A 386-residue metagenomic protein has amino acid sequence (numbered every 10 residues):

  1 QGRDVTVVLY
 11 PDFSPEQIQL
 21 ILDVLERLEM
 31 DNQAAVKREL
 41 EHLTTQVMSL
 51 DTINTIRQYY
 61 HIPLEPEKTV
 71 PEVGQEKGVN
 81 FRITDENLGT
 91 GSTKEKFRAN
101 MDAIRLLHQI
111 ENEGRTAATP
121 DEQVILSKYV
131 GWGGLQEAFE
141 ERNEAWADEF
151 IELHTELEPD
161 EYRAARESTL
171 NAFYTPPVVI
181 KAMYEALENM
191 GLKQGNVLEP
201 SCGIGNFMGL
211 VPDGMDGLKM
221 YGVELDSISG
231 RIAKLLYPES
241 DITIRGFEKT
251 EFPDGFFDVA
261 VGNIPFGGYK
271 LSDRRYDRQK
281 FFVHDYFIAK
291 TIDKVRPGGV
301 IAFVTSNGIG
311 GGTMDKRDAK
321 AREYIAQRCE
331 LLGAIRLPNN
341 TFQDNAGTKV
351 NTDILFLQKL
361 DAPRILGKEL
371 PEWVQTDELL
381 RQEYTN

Functional and structural regions predicted by a protein language model:
P15-E29, K37-T44, I53-Y60: Residue-level detector of alpha-helical secondary structure
E29-V36, R115-A118: Charged, low-complexity interaction regions
P63-G74: Acidic, low-complexity intrinsically disordered tails
E76-L236: Class I S-adenosyl-L-methionine
R115, I180-M190, Q194-P212, L236 (+3 more regions): Conserved proline-anchored active-site loop of SAM-dependent methyltransferases that bridges a beta-strand
T243-G246, I335: Short loop/edge segments at beta-strand edges and connector loops that shape dinucleotide/nucleotide cofactor-binding
F281-Q343, I354: Conserved Class I SAM-dependent methyltransferase catalytic core
D344-N386: Flexible, glycine-/basic-rich loop-and-beta segments that form/coincide with the SAM-dependent methyltransferase
